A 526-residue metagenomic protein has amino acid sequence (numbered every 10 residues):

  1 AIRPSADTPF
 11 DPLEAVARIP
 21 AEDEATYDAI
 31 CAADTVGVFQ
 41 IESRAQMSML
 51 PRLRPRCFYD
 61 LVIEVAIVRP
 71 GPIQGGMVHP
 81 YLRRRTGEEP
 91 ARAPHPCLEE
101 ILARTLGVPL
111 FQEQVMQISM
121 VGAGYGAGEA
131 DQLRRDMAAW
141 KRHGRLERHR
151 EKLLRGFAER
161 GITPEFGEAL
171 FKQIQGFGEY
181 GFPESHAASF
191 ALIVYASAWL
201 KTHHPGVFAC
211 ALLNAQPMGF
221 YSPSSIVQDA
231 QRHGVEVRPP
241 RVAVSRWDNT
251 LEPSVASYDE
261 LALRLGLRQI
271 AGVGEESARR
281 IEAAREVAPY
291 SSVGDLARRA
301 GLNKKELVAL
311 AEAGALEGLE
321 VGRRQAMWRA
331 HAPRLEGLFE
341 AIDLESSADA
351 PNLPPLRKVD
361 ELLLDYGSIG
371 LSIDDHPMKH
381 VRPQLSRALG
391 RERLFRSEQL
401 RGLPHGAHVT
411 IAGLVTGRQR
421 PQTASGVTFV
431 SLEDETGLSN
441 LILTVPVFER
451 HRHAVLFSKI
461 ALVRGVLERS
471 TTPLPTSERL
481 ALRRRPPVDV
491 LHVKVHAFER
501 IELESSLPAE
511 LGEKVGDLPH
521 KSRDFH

Functional and structural regions predicted by a protein language model:
A1-H526: Noncatalytic, beta-rich nucleic-acid-contacting surfaces in large DNA/RNA-processing enzymes
